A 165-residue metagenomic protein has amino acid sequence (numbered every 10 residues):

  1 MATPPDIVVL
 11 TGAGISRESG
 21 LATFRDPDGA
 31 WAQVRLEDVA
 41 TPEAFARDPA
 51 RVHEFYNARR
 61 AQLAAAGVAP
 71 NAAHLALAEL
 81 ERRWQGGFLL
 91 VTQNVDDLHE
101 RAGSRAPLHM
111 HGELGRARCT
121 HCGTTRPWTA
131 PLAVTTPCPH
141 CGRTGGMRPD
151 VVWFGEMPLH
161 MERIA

Functional and structural regions predicted by a protein language model:
M1-A165: Conserved catalytic core of sirtuin-type NAD+-dependent deacylases
